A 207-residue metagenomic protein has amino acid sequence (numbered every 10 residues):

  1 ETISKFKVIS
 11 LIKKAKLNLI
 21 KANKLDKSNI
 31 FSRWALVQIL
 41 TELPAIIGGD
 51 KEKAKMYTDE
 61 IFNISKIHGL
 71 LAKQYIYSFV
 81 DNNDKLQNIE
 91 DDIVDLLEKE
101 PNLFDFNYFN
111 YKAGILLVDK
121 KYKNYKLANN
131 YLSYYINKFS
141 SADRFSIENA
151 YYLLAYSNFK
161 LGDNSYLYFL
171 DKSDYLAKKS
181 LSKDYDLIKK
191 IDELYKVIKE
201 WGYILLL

Functional and structural regions predicted by a protein language model:
E1-F6, Q38-G48, I76-D84, G114 (+7 more regions): Short coil/turn linking the two alpha-helices of tandem helical-hairpin repeats
E1-K21, L25-S28, W34-E60, I64 (+2 more regions): Short coil/linker segments at helix-helix boundaries
K7-K16, A45-A54, S78-D92, K121-S133 (+1 more regions): Helix-turn-helix repeat elements of alpha-solenoid scaffolds
K21-A22, E60-I61, I93-L96, Y135 (+2 more regions): Canonical positions in the second alpha-helix
K27-S28, I64-K66, E98, S140 (+1 more regions): Short coil turns that delineate tetratricopeptide repeat
S32, G69-L71, N102-L103, F109 (+3 more regions): TPR alpha-solenoid repeat register
A35, A72, K112-G114, Y152-Y156 (+1 more regions): "A position-specific structural signal for the A-helix of alpha-solenoid helical repeats
F104-I147: Alpha-helical adaptor scaffolds
